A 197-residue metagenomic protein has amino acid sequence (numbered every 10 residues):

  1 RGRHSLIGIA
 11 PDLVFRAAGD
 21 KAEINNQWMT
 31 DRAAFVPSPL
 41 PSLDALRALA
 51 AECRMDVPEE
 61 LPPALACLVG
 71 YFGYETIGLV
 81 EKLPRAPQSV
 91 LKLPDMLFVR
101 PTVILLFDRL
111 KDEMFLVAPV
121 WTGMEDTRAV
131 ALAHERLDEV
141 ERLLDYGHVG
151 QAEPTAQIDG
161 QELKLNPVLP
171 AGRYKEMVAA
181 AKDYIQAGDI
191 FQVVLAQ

Functional and structural regions predicted by a protein language model:
R1-P37, Y74-Q197: Extended accessory regions or peripheral subdomains of proteins
L40-E59, E81-K92: Short acidic (Asp/Glu) patches
A48-P62, A171-K182: Short, hydrophobic/aliphatic alpha-helical segments
C67: Catalytic beta-strand/loop module used to bind and position nucleotide/cofactor moieties in cofactor-attachment
